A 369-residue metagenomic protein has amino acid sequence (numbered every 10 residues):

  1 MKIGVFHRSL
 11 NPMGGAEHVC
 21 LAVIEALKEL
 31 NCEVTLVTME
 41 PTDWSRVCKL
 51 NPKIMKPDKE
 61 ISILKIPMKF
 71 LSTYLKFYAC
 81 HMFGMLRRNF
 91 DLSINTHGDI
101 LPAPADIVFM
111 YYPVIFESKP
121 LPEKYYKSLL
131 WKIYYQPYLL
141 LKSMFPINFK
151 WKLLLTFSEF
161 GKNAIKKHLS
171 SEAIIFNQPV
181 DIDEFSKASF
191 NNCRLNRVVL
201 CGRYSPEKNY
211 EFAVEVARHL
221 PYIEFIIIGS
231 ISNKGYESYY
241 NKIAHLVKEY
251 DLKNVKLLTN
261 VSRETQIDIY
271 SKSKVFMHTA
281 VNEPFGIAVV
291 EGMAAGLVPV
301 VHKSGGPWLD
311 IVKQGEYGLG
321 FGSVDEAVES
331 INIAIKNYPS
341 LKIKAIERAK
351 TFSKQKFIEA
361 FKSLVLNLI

Functional and structural regions predicted by a protein language model:
H18-A22, S205-H219, S238-Y239: A conserved mid-protein helix/loop that constitutes part of the nucleotide-sugar donor-binding site
Y126-L154, F160-N163: Membrane-proximal helix-turn-helix segments that form the acceptor-binding/catalytic region of lipid-linked
E224-K242, T259: Glycosyltransferase donor-sugar binding loop
Y240-V261: Nucleotide-activated donor-binding/catalytic signature segment of Leloir-type glycosyltransferases, i.e., the conserved
D268-S273, F361: Short alpha-helical donor nucleotide-sugar binding micro-motif in glycosyltransferases
V281: Aromatic "clamp/platform" in nucleotide-sugar-dependent glycosyltransferases that forms part of the donor/acceptor
V298-H302, V312: Short hydrophobic beta-strand element within catalytic cores of glycosyltransferases and related nucleotide-activated
G322, K336-N367: A charged, aromatic-enriched C-terminal amphipathic alpha-helix characteristic of glycosyltransferases across folds
